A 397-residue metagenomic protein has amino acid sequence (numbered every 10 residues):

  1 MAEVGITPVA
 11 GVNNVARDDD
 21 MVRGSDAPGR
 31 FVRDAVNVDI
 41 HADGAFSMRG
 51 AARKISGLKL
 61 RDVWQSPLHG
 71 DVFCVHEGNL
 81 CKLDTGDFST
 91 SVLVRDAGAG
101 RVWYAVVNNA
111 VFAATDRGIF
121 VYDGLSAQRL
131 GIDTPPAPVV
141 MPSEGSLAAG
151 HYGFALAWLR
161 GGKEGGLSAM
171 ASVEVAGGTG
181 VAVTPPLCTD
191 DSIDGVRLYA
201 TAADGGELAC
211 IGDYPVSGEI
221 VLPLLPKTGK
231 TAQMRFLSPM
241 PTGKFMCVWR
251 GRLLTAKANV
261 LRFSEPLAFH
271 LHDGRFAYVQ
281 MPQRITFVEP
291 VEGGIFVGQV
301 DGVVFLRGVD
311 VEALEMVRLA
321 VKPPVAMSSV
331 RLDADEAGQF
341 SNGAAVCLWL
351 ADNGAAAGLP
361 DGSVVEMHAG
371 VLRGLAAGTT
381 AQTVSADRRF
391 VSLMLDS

Functional and structural regions predicted by a protein language model:
M1-T90, G118-I119, L159-K163, S238-D310 (+1 more regions): N-terminal beta-propeller domains
A2-M21, D26, N109-A110, R252 (+1 more regions): Beta-sheet-dominated scaffold domains
A2-V12, D87-G251, K257-N259, L271-R275: Disordered, low-complexity "stalk" and linker segments at domain junctions of extracellular and cell-surface proteins
A42-R61, R160, L225-M240, L359-A377 (+1 more regions): Generic detector of solvent-exposed, compositionally biased contiguous segments
A52-G57, V92-G98, D213-Y214, F236-S238 (+3 more regions): Surface loop/turn motifs at the tips and blade-to-blade linkers of beta-strand repeat domains
S66, C74-V75, A105, A113-A114 (+10 more regions): Residue-level signal for WD-repeat beta-propeller blades
V72-V75, F112-A113, A182-T184, L208-G212 (+4 more regions): Short, hydrophobic/proline-enriched secondary-structure or compact coil segments at domain edges
